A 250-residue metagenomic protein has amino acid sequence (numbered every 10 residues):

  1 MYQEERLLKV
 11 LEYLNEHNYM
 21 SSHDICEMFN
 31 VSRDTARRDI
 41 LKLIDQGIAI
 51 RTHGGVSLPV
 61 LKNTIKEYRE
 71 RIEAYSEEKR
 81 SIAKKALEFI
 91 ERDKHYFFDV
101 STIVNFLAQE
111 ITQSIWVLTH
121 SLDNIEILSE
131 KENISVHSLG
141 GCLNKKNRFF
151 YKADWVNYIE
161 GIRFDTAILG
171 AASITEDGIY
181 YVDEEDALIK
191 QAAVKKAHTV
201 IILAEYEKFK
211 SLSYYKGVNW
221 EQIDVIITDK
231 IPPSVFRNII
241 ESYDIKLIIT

Functional and structural regions predicted by a protein language model:
Y2, L11-E12, S21-S22, E126-T250: Conserved phosphate- and dinucleotide-binding cores of soluble alpha/beta proteins, encompassing both enzyme active
Y2-K9, N15-H23, M28, D34-F97 (+3 more regions): HTH-adjacent hinge/linker in prokaryotic transcriptional regulators
G54, L61, L122, G141 (+1 more regions): Residues that form or immediately flank small-molecule/cofactor binding pockets and catalytic motifs
S57, V104-F106, I125, T175-E176: Short, active-site-adjacent cap segments at secondary-structure transitions
S81, D123, L188: Active-site phosphate/pyrophosphate-handling residues
F98-D99, T119, T228: Short beta-strand scaffold positions
T102, L122-D123, I231: Alpha-helix/helix-capping structural signal
